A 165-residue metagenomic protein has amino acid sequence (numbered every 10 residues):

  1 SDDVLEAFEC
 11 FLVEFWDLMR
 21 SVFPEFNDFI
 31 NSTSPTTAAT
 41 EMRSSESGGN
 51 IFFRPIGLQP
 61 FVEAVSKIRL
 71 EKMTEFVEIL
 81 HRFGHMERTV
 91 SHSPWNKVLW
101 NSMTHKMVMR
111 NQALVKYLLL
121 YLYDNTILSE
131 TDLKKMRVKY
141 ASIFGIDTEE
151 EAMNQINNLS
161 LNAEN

Functional and structural regions predicted by a protein language model:
S1-N165: Accessory terminal alpha-helical modules
